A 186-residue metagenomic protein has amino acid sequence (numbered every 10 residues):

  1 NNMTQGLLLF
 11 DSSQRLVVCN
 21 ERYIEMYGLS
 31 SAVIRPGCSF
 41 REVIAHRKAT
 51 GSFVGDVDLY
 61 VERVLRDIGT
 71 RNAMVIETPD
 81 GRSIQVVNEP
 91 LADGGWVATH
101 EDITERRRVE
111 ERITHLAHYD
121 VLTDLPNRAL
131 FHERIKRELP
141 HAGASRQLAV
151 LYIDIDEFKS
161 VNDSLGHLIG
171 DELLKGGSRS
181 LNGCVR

Functional and structural regions predicted by a protein language model:
N1, E101-T114: PAS-associated C-terminal cap
M3-D11, T70, V121, Q147: A short helix-to-beta-strand capping loop
L7-I68: PAS-family sensory domains
R63-Q85, A92-G94: Per-ARNT-Sim (PAS) sensory domains and their PAS-associated C-terminal
P90-E105: PAS-family sensory domains
T114-H118, D124-A149, D156-R186: Conserved long alpha-helical elements within nucleotide-processing catalytic cores of c-di-GMP signaling and class III
